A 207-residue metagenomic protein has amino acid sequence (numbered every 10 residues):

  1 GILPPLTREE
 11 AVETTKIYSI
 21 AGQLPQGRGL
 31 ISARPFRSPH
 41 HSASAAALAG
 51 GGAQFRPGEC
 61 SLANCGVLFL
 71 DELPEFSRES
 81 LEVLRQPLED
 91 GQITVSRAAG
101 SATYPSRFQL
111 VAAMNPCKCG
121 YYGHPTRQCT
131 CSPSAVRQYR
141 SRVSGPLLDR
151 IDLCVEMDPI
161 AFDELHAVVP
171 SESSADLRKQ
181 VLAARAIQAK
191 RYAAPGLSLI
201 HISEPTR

Functional and structural regions predicted by a protein language model:
G1-Q23: Walker A/P-loop
I2-R8, A45-A46, P57-G58, E82: Phosphate-handling catalytic cores of nucleic-acid transaction enzymes
Y18, G27-L30, E79: Inter-lobe coupling/hinge segments of SF2-like helicase ATPases
G29-P39, A43-A46: Inter-Walker segment of RecA-like/P-loop motor cores
A46-V67: Conserved alpha-helical scaffold flanking the Walker A/P-loop in AAA+ ATPase domains
F55, E79-S203, R207: Basic, amphipathic alpha-helical bundle interface domains used for macromolecular binding and assembly
D71-E72: Walker B catalytic acidic pair
